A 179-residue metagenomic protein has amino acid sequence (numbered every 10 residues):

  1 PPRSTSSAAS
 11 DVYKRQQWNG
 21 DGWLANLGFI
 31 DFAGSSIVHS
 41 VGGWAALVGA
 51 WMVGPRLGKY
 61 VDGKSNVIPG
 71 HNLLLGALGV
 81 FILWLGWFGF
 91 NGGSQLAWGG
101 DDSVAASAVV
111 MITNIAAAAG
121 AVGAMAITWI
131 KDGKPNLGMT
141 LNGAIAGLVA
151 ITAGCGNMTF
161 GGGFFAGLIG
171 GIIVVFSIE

Functional and structural regions predicted by a protein language model:
P1-Y13: Single conserved hydrophobic/aromatic residue that forms the stacking wall/gate of nucleotide- or nucleobase-binding
D11, G43-W51, P55, V80 (+6 more regions): Transmembrane alpha-helical segments of multi-pass membrane transport proteins and ion-pumping complexes
K14-G34, Y60-S65, L96-A106: Inter-helical loop and helix-membrane interface segments of multi-pass membrane transporters/permeases
A33, W129-K134, G154-G162: Membrane-interface helix caps and helix-loop-helix hairpins in membrane proteins
K64-L83: Interfacial and helix-entry/exit segments of alpha-helical transmembrane bundles in multi-pass inner-membrane proteins
G70-L74, P135-A144: Cytoplasmic-side transmembrane-helix entry/capping segments in multi-pass membrane proteins
L96-V104, T152-G162: Helix-coil boundary and interhelical linker segments in multi-pass alpha-helical membrane proteins
A106-A118, G161-L168: Structural signature of hydrophobic alpha-helical transmembrane segments
